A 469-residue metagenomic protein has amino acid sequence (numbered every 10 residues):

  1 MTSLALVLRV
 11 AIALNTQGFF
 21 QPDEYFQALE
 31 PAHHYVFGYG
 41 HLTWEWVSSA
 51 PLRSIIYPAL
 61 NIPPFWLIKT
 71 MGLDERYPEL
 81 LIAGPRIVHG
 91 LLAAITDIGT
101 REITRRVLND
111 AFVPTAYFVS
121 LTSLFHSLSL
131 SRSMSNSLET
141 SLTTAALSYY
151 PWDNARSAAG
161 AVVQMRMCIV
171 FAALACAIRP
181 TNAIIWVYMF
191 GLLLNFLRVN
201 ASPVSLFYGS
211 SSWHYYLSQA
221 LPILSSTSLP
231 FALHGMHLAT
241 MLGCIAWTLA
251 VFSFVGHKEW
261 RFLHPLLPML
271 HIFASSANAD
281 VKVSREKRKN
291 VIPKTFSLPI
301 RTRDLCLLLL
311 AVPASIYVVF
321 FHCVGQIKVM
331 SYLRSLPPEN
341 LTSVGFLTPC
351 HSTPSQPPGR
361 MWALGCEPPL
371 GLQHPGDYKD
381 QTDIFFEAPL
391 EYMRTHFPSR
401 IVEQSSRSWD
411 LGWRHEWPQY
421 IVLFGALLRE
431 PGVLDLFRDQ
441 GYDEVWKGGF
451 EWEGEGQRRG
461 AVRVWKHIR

Functional and structural regions predicted by a protein language model:
M1-P22, L124, L174-R179, L192 (+1 more regions): Transmembrane signal-anchor helices characteristic of membrane glycosylation enzymes that use polyprenol
S3, D74-G84, V88-S123, G160: Transmembrane-helix signature of polytopic, membrane-embedded enzymes that assemble or transfer cell-envelope glycans
L14, A116, S120-L130, Y149 (+3 more regions): Membrane-interface alpha helices of multi-pass inner-membrane proteins
Q21, F125-L138, W260: Short acidic/glycine- and proline-prone juxtamembrane loop motifs at membrane-interface regions of multi-pass membrane
Q27-Y35, V47-R76, L217-L221, P265: Short hydrophobic/aromatic helix or loop-helix immediately within or flanking a transmembrane segment in polytopic
G99-E102, V119, L138-A158, M167-F171 (+2 more regions): Specific aromatic-rich, kink-prone transmembrane helix
S218-A239, L249-F252: Hydrophobic, aromatic-rich transmembrane alpha-helices and their immediate juxtamembrane boundary segments
S284-Y420, F424-G425, W446-G448, R459: Membrane-embedded, lumen/periplasm-facing catalytic core of multi-pass transferases that use lipid-linked donors
